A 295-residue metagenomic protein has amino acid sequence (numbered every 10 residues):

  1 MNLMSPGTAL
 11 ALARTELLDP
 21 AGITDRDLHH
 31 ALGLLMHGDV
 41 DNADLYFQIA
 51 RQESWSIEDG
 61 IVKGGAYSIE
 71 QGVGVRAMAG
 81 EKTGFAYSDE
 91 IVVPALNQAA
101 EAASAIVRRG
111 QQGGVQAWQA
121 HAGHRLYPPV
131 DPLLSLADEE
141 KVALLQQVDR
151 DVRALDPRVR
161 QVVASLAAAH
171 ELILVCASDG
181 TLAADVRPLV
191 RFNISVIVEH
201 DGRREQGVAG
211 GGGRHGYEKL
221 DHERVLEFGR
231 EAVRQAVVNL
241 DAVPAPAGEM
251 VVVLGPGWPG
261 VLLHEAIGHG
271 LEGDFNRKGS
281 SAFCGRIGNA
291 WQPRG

Functional and structural regions predicted by a protein language model:
M1-G295: Active-site bordering "gate/hinge" segments that shape substrate access to catalytic or cofactor-binding pockets
